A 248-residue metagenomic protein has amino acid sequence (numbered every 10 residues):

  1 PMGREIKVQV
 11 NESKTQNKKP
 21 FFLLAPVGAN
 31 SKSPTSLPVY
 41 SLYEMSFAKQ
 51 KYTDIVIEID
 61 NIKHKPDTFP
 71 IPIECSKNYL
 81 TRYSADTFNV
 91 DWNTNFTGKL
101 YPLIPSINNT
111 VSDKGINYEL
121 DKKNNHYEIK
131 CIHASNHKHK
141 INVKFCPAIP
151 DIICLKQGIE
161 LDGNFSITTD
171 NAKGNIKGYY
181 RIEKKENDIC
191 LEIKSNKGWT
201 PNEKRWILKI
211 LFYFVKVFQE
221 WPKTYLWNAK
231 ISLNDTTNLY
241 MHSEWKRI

Functional and structural regions predicted by a protein language model:
P1-I248: Structured soluble/peripheral alpha/beta segments that form catalytic or ligand/cofactor-binding pockets
